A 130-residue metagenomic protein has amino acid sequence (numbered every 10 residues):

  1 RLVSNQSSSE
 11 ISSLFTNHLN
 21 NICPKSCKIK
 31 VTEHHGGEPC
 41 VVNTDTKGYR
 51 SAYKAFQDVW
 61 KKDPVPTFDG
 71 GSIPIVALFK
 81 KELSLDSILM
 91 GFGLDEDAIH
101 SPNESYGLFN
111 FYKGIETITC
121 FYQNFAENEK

Functional and structural regions predicted by a protein language model:
R1-E116, A126-K130: Metal-dependent amide/peptide-bond hydrolase catalytic core, centered on the "pita-bread" metallohydrolase fold
C120-Q123: Short glycine/serine- and small hydrophobic-enriched flexible loop segments
